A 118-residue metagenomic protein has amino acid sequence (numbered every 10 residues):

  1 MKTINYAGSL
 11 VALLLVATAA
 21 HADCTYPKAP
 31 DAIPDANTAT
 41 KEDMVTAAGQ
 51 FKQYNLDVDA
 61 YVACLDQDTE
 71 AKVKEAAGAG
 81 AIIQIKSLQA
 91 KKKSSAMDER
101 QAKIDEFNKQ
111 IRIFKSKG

Functional and structural regions predicted by a protein language model:
M1-L10: Bacterial N-terminal signal peptides that target proteins for export
I4, A29, I33-A36, D43 (+3 more regions): Generic, low-specificity signal for short hydrophobic/alpha-helical stretches with a mild N-terminal bias, encompassing
V16-A19: N-terminal signal peptide c-region/cleavage motif recognized by signal peptidases
H21-Q67: Immediate post-signal-peptide N-terminus of mature secreted/exported proteins
Q67-G118: Compact alpha-helical subdomains of small soluble proteins
